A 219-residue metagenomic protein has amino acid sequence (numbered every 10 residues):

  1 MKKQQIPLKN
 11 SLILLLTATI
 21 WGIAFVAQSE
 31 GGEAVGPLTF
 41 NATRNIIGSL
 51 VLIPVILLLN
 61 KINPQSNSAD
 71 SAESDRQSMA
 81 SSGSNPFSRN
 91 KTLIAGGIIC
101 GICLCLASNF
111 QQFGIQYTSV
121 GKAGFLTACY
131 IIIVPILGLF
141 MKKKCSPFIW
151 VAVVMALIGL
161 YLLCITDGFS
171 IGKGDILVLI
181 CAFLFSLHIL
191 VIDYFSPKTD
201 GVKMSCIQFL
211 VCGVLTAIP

Functional and structural regions predicted by a protein language model:
M1-T43, G101-I102, L106, F110 (+2 more regions): Glycine-/small-residue-enriched transmembrane alpha-helix faces in small-molecule transporters and effluxers
A18, N45-S49, I131-I132, V153-A156 (+3 more regions): Residue-level recognition of pore/gate-forming positions within transmembrane alpha-helices of multi-pass
A24-F25, I56-A69, D75, M79-T127 (+1 more regions): Specific transmembrane alpha-helical segments of multi-pass solute transporters/efflux pumps, especially DMT/EamA
G31, F40, R44, G114 (+5 more regions): Hydrophobic/aromatic residues within transmembrane alpha-helices of multi-pass small-molecule transporters
N41-T43, A123-C129, I192-V214: Helix-helix packing/entry segments at the starts of transmembrane helices
V51-N60, Y130-V151: C-terminal transmembrane-helix exit sites in multi-pass transporters
L52, C145-I165, F185, T216: Hydrophobic transmembrane alpha-helices of multi-pass small-molecule transport proteins
K91, A95, G124-T127, F140-G159 (+1 more regions): Loop-to-transmembrane alpha-helix entry segments
